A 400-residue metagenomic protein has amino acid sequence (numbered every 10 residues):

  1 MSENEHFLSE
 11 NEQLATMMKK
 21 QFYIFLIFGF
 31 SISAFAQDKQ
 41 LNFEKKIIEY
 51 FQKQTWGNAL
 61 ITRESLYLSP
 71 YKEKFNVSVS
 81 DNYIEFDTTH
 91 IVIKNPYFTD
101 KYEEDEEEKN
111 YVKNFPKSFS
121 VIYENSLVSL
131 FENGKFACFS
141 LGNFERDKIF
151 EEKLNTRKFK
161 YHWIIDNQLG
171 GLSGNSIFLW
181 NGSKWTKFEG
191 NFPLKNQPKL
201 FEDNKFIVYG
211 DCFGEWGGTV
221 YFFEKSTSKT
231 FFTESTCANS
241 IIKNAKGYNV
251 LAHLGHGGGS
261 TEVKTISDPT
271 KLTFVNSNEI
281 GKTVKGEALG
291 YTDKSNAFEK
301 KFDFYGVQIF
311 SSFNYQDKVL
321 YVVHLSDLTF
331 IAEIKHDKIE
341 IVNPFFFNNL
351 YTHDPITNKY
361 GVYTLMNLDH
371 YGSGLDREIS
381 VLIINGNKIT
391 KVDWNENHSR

Functional and structural regions predicted by a protein language model:
M1-I47: Bacterial Sec-dependent N-terminal signal peptides
Q37-Y102, T273-T292, I384-R400: Sequence/structural signature of beta-propeller modules and their immediately flanking N-terminal secretory/stalk
I47-L66, E106-E124, L154-D166, N191-N204 (+4 more regions): Repeated scaffold domains used in trafficking and secretory/extracellular systems, primarily beta-propellers
T55-E85, S118-F131, W163-S173, I177-F178 (+4 more regions): Short beta-strand elements that form the blades of beta-propeller/WD-repeat-like and other beta-sheet-rich scaffold
K74-D87, G134-S140, S176-N181, E215-Y221 (+3 more regions): Structural motif
N95-Y111, E145-E152, T186-N191, T227-T233 (+2 more regions): A short beta-strand motif characteristic of beta-propeller blades
G182, K187-N314, K318-V319, H324-S326: Acidic, serine/threonine- and glycine-rich low-complexity intrinsically disordered segments that serve as flexible
A288-T292, A297-R400: Hydrophilic extracytoplasmic domains
